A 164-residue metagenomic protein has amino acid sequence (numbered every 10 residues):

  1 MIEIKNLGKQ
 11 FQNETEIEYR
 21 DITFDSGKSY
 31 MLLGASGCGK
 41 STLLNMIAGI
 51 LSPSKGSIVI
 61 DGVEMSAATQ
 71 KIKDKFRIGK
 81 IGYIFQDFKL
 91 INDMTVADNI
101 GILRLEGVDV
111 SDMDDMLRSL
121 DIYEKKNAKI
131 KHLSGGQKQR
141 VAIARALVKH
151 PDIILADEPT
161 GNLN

Functional and structural regions predicted by a protein language model:
A48: Helix-to-loop junction immediately C-terminal to a conserved catalytic motif
G56-E64: Conserved ABC transporter NBD signature motif
E64, V110-K125: Conserved ABC ATPase "signature" region
M65-G82: ABC ATPase NBD coupling module
K129-L133, Q137-Q139: Conserved ABC ATPase signature
H150: Conserved catalytic motifs of ABC-family nucleotide-binding domains
I154-D157: Catalytic Walker B motif of ABC-type/P-loop ATPase nucleotide-binding domains
